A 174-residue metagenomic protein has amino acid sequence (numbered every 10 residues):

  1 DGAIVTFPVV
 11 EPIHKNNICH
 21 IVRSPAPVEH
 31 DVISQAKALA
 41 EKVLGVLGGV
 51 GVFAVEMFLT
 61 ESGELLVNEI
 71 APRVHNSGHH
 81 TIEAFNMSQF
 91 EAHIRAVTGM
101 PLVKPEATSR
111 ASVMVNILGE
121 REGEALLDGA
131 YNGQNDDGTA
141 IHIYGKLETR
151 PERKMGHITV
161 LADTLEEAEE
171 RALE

Functional and structural regions predicted by a protein language model:
D1-V28, I33-V67, A71-H80, F90-K104 (+2 more regions): Phosphate-binding core of ATP-grasp and ATP-grasp-like enzymes
N86: Short, conserved glycine- and acidic-residue-centered signature motifs in active-site or ligand-binding loops
R95-E174: Peripheral (often C-terminal) accessory segments that flank ATP-dependent C-N-forming ligase machineries
